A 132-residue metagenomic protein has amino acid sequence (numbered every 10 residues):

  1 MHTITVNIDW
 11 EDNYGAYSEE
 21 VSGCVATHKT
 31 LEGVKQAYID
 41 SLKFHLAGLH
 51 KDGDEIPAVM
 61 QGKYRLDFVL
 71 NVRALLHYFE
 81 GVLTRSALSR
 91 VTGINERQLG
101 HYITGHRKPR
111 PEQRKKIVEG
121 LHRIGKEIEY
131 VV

Functional and structural regions predicted by a protein language model:
M1-D54, A58: DNA-contacting interfaces and partner/effector-binding or oligomerization modules in DNA-centric proteins
M1-T3, D40-R97, H101-E112, I128-V132: Short, charged, surface-exposed hinge/linker loops at domain edges that act as mobile lids or interdomain connectors
Q36, H101, E119: DNA-binding alpha-helical recognition surfaces that contact promoter or target DNA
R114-V118: Hydrophobic micro-packing sites on short alpha-helices
G120-E127: Residue cluster at the C-terminal edge of the helix-turn-helix DNA-binding motif
